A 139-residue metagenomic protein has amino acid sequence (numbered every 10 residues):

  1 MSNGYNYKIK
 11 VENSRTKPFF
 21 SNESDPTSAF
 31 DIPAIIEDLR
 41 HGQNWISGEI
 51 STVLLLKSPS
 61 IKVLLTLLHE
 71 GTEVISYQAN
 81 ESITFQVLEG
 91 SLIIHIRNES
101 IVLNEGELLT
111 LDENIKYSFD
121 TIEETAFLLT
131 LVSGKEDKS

Functional and structural regions predicted by a protein language model:
M1-S60: A short, N-terminal "cap"/entry segment at the start of jelly-roll beta-barrel domains of the cupin/DSBH fold
W45-T52, P59-A79: Conserved short histidine dyad/triad with adjacent acidic residue
L65, L88-E89, N104-E105, E123: A cytosolic small-molecule/anion-sensing beta-strand core signal
E70, N80-R97: Glycine- and acidic-residue-biased ligand/ion/polar-headgroup-sensing regions
E73-V74, L108-L109, E113-S118: Histidine-centered metal-chelating micro-motifs
S91-I93, S100, K116, A126: Structural motif
R97-E113: Short acidic-glycine-tyrosine-enriched beta hairpin
E113-D137: Ligand-binding loop in jelly-roll beta-barrel domains
